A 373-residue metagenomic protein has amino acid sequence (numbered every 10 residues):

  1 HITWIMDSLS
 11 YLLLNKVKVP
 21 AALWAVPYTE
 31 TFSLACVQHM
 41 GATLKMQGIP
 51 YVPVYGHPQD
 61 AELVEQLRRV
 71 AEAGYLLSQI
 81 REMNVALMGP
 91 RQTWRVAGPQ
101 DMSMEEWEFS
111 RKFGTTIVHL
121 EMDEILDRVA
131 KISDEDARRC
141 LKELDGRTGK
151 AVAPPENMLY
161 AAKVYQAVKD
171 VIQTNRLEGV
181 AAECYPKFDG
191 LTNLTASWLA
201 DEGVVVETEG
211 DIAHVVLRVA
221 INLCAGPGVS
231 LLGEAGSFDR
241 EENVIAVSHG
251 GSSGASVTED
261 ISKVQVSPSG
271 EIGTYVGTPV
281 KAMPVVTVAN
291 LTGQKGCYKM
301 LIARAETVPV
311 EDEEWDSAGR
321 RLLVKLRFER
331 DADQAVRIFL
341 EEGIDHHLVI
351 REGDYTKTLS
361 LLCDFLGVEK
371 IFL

Functional and structural regions predicted by a protein language model:
H1-H39: Trp/Phe/Arg-rich N-terminal binding region typifying the photolyase-homology
H1-I2, M88-R91, E352-G353: Structural motif
T3-K18, D189-D201, V324-L326: Short Gly/Thr/Asp-enriched flexible loops that form oxyanion-binding sites at enzyme active sites
H39-G179, E183-P227: Conserved, well-structured core segments that form the ligand-binding/active-site neighborhood of functional domains
P90-T93, Y185-K187, S252-S253, E271 (+1 more regions): Short, glycine-/Ser/Thr-/acidic-enriched flexible segments
I117-L120, G228-A235, F372-L373: Flexible, glycine/charged-enriched surface loops at secondary-structure junctions
V204-D316: C-terminal catalytic subdomain
Y275-L373: Extended hydrophobic packing segments that form well-structured cores
